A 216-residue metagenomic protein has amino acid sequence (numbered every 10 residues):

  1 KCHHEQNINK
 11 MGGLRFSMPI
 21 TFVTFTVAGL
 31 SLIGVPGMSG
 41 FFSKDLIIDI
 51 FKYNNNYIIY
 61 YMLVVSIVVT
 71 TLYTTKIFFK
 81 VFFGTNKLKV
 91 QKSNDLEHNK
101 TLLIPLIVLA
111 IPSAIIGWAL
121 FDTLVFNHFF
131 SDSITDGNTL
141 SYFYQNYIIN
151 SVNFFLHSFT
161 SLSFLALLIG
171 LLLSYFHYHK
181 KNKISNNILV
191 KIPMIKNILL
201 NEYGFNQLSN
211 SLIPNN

Functional and structural regions predicted by a protein language model:
C2-M38, I48, N54-I67, Q91-I115: Interfacial and helix-entry/exit segments of alpha-helical transmembrane bundles in multi-pass inner-membrane proteins
H3, N9-F16, L46, F83-G84 (+3 more regions): Short amphipathic alpha-helical coupling elements at transmembrane boundaries
L30-I33, T71, V81, T85 (+2 more regions): Phosphate/oxyanion-binding loops and surfaces in catalytic or ligand/nucleic-acid-binding neighborhoods
F41-Y57, N127-G137: Membrane-interface interhelical loops and short amphipathic "cap" helices that link adjacent transmembrane segments
K44-D45, T71-T75, F79, N210 (+1 more regions): Alpha-helical transmembrane segments of polytopic integral membrane proteins, especially the permease/helical cores
N54-D95, S163-I188: Predominantly late transmembrane helices and immediately cytosolic-facing juxtamembrane segments
L102-N216: Membrane-interface and transmembrane segments of multi-pass membrane proteins
